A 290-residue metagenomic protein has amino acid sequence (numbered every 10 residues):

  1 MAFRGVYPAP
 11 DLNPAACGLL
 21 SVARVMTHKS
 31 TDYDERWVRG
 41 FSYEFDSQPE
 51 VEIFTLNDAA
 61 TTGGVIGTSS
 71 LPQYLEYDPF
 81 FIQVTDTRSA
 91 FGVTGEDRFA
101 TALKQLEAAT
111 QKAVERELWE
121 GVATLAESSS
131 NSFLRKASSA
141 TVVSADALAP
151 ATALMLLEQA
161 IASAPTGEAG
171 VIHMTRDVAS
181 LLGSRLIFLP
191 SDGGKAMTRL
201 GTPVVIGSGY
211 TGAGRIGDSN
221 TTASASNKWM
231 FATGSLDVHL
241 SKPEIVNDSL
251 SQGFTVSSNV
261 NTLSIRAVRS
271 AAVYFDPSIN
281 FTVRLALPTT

Functional and structural regions predicted by a protein language model:
A2-S129, F133-V142, A162, T166 (+2 more regions): Flexible, glycine/threonine- and acidic-rich loop/arm segments that mediate assembly and lattice contacts in viral
T62-I66, T152-M155, V246: Short amphipathic alpha-helical surface micro-motifs
S128-L200: Extended, solvent-exposed, turn-rich assembly/linker loops in the middle of proteins
G194-T290: Sequence/fold signature of self-assembling virion shell proteins
